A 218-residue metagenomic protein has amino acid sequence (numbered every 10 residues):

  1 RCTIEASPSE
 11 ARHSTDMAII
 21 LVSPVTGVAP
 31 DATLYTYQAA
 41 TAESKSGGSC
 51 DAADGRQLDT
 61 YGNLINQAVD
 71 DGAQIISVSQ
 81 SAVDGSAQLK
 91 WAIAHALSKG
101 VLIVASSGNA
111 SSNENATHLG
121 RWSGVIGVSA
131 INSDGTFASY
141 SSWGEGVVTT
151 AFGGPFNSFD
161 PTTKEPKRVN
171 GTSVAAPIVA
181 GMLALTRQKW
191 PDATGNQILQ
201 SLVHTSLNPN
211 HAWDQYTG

Functional and structural regions predicted by a protein language model:
R1, E5-D54, T136, S142-G146 (+1 more regions): Subtilisin-like serine protease catalytic core
E5-A6, A40-S44, S81-G85, N109-N113 (+3 more regions): Solvent-exposed loop/turn segments at secondary-structure junctions within structured extracellular/periplasmic domains
P8-T15, A110-S112, K167-V179: Gly/Ser-rich catalytic serine loop of serine hydrolases
S14-V22, L58-I65, K90-I93, A116 (+4 more regions): Extracytoplasmic/secreted envelope proteins and their assembly/folding machinery, especially bacterial periplasmic
V22-T26, P30, N66-Q74, S81 (+7 more regions): Sec-exported extracytoplasmic/periplasmic mature domains
E43-H118, P166-N170: Substrate-binding/access-modulating region of protease and related hydrolase catalytic domains
T117-Q188, D192, N196: Extracellular S/T/G-rich loop segment that most often corresponds to the catalytic His/Ser-adjacent loop
W190-G218: C-terminal subdomain of the subtilisin-like protease fold in secreted/lumenal serine endopeptidases
